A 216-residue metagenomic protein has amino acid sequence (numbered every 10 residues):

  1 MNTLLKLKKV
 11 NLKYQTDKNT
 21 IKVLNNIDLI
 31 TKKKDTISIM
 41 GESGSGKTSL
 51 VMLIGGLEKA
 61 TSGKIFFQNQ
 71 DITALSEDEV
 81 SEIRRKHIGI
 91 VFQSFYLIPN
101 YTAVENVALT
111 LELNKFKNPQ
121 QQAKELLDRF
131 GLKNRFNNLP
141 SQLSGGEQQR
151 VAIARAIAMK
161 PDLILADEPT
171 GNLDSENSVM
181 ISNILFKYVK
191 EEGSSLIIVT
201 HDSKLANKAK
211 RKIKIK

Functional and structural regions predicted by a protein language model:
G55: Helix-to-loop junction immediately C-terminal to a conserved catalytic motif
G63-D71: Conserved ABC transporter NBD signature motif
R85, N138-S141, M159, E192: Conserved signature/switch motifs of ABC ATPase nucleotide-binding domains
Y101-L109: Short coil-to-helix segment of the ABC ATPase nucleotide-binding domain corresponding to the Q-loop/switch region
L139-Q149: Conserved ABC ATPase signature
I153: Hydrophobic anchor residue at the start of the ABC signature
I164-D167: Catalytic Walker B motif of ABC-type/P-loop ATPase nucleotide-binding domains
